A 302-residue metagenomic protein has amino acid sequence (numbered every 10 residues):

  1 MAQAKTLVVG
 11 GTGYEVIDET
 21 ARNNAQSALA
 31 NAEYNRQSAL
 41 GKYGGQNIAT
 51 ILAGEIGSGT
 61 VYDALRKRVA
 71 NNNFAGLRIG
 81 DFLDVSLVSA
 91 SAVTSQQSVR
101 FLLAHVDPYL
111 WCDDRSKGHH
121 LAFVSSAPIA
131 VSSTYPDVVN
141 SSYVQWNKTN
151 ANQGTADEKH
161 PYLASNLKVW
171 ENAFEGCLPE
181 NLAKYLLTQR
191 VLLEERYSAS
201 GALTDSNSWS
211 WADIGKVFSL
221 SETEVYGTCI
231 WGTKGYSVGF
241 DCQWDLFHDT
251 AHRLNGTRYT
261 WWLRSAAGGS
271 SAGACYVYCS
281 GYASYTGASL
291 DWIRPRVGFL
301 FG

Functional and structural regions predicted by a protein language model:
M1-E33: Short, low-complexity N-terminal tether/leader segments at secretion or assembly junctions of large, surface-exposed
R36-G302: Collagenous Gly-X-Y triple-helix signature in extracellular proteins
